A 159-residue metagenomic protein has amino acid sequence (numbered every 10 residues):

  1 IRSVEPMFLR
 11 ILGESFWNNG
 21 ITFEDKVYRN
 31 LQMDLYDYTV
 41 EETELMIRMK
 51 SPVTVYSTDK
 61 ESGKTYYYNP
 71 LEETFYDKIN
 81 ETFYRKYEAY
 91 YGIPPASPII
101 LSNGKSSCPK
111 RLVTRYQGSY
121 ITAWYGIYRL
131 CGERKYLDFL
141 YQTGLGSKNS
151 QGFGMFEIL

Functional and structural regions predicted by a protein language model:
I1-L159: RNA-interacting cores
